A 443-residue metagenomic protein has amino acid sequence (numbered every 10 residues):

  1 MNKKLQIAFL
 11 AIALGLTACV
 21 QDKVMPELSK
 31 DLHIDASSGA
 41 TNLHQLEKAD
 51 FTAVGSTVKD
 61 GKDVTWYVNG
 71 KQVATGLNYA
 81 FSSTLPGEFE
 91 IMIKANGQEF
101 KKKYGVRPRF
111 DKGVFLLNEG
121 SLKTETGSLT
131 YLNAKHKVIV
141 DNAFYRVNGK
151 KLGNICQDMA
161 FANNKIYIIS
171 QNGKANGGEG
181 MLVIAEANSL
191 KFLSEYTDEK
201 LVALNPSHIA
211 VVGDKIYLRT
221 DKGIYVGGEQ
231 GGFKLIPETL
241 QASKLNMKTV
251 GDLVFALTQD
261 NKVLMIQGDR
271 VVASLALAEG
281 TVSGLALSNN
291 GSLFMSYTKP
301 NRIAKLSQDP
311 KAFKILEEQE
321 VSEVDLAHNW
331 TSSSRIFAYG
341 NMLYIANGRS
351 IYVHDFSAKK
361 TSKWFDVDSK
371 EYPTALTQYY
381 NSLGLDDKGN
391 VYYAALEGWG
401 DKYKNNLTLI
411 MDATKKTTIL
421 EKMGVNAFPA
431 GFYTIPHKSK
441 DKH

Functional and structural regions predicted by a protein language model:
M1-L43, N96-V114, H443: Bacterial Sec-dependent N-terminal signal peptides
N42-T57: A short beta-strand segment in extracellular, disulfide-stabilized domains
L77-E90: Solvent-exposed segments in extracellular or luminal domains encompassing
G105-K137: An edge-strand/N-cap motif at the start of beta-rich repeat modules
G120-E125, N172-G177, G223-Y225, N261-K262 (+3 more regions): Short glycine/acidic-enriched loop and turn motifs that connect beta-strands
V138-K151, K191-K200, G231-T239, R270-L277 (+3 more regions): A short beta-strand motif characteristic of beta-propeller blades
G149-A160, L201-G213, L240-G251, E279-G291 (+3 more regions): Repeated scaffold domains used in trafficking and secretory/extracellular systems, primarily beta-propellers
G223-S350: Acidic, serine/threonine- and glycine-rich low-complexity intrinsically disordered segments that serve as flexible
